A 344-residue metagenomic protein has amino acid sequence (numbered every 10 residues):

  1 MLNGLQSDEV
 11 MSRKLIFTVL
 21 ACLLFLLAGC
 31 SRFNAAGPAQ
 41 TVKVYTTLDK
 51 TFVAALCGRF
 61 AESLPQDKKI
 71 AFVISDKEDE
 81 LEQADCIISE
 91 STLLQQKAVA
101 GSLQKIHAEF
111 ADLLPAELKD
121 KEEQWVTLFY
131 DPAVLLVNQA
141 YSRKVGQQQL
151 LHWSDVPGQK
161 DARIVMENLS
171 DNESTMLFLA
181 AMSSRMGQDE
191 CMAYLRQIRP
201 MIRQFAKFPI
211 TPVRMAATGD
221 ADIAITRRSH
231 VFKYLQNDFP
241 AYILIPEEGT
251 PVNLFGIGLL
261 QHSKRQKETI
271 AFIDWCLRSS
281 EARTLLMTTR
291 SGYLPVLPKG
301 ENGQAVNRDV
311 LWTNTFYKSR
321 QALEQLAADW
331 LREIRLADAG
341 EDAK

Functional and structural regions predicted by a protein language model:
M1-T41: Short, low-complexity disordered leader/linker segments with a strong preference for bacterial N-terminal type II
C30-V99: Early extracytoplasmic/lumenal segment of secretory-pathway proteins
A39, T47-L48, D79-A84, E90-V213 (+1 more regions): Extracytoplasmic ligand-binding site segments that recognize negatively charged/polar headgroups
T92-V99, A217-P240: A ligand-binding cleft/hinge motif common to bilobed small-molecule-binding domains
L136-Y141, N253-R265, L285-L286: A bilobed periplasmic-binding-protein/Venus flytrap-type ligand-binding module shared by bacterial periplasmic
S229-G258: A beta-strand-loop signature enriched in Asp, Gly, Thr, and Trp that corresponds to the sialidase/neuraminidase Asp-box
L260-K318: Mature extracytoplasmic/periplasmic domains
G300-K344: Extracellular/periplasmic bilobal clamshell ligand-binding domains
